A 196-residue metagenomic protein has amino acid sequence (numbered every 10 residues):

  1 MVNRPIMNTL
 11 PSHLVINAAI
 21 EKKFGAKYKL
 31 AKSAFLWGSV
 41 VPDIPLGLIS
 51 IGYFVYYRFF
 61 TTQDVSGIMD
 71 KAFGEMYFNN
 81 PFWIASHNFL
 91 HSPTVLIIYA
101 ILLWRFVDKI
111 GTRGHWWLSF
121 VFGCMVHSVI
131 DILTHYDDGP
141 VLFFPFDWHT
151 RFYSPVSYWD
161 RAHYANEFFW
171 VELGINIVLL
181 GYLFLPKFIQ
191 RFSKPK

Functional and structural regions predicted by a protein language model:
V2-K196: N-terminal membrane-targeting hydrophobic helices
